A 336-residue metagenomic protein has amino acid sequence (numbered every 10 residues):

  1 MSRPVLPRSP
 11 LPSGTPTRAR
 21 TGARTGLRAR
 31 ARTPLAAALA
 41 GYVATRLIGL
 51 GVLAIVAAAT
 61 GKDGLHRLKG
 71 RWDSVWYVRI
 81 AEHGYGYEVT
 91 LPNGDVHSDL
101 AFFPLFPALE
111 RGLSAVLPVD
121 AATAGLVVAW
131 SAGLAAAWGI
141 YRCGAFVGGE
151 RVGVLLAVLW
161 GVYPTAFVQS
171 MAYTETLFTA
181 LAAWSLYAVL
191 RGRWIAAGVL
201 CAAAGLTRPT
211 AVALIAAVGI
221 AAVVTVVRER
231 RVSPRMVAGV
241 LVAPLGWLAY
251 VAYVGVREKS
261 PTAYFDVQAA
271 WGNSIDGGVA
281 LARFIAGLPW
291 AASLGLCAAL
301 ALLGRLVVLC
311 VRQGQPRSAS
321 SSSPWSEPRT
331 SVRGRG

Functional and structural regions predicted by a protein language model:
T45-T60, G64, K69, I215-V224 (+1 more regions): Membrane-lumen/periplasm interface segments of specific transmembrane helices in polyprenyl phosphate-linked
W72-G86, D95-P118: Short hydrophobic/aromatic helix or loop-helix immediately within or flanking a transmembrane segment in polytopic
P104, A108, V116-A135, A292-S293: Loop-to-helix entry region of an early transmembrane alpha helix in multi-pass inner-membrane enzymes
G112, V127-V147, G304-V308: Transmembrane-helix motifs of polytopic, lipid-linked glycan transferases
D120-T123, I140-V162, A180: Transmembrane-helix signature of polytopic, membrane-embedded enzymes that assemble or transfer cell-envelope glycans
V147, V154-T165, Q169-M171, W184-L190 (+1 more regions): Transmembrane and membrane-interface helices of multi-pass, inner-membrane envelope-modifying transferases
G161, A182-Y187, I195-A222, V242-L245: Membrane-interface alpha helices of multi-pass inner-membrane proteins
M171-L177: Short acidic/glycine- and proline-prone juxtamembrane loop motifs at membrane-interface regions of multi-pass membrane
